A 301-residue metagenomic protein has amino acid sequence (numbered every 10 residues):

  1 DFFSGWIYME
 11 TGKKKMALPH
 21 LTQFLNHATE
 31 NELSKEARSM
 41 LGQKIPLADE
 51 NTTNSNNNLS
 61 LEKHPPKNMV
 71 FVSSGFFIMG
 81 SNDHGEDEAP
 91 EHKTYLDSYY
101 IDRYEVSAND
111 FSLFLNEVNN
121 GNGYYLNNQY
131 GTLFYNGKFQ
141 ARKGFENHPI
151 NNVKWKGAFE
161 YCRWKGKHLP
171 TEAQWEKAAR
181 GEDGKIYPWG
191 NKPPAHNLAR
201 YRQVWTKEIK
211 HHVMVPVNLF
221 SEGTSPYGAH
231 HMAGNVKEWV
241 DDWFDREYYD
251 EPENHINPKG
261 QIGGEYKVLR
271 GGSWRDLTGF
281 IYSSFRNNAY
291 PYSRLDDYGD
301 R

Functional and structural regions predicted by a protein language model:
F3, A37-M40: Canonical tetratricopeptide repeat
S39-N128, W155-K156, K192, P291 (+1 more regions): Short, compositionally biased
S81, Y95-L198, D242-D245, Y249: Active-site microenvironments of metalloenzymes and redox enzymes
G85-T94, Q140, D183, H211-V213 (+1 more regions): Surface-exposed recognition segments
G144-N147, V204-A233, Y290: Short, well-ordered junction/capping motifs at the entry into regular secondary structure
